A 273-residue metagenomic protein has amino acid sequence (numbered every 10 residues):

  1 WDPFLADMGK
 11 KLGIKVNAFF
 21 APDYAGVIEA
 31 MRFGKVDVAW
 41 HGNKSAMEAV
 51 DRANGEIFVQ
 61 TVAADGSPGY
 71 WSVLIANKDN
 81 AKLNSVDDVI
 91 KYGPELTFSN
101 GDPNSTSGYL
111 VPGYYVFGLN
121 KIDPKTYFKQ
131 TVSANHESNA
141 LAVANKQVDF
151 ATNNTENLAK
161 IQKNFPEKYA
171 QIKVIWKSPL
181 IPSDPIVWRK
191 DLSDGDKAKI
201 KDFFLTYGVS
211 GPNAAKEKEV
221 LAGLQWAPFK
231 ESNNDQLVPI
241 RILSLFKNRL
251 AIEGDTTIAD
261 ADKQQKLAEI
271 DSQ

Functional and structural regions predicted by a protein language model:
W1-K11, A21, K44, A63-N145: Bilobed "Venus flytrap"/periplasmic-binding protein-like clamshell domains and structurally analogous long
W1-M47: Extracytoplasmic small-molecule ligand-binding "clamshell" domains of the periplasmic binding protein/Venus flytrap
P3, D196-Q273: An extracytoplasmic/periplasmic, membrane-proximal ligand-sensing/linker region
A21, H41, Q60, T152-N153: Short beta-strand and adjacent tight-turn residues that come in two discontinuous sequence segments and form the edges
M31-R32, V143-A144, I186: Hydrophobic residues within well-ordered alpha-helices
D37-V38, I57, D149-F150: Short, Asp-centered acidic motifs that coordinate Mg2+ and/or phosphate in catalytic or ligand-binding sites
N43-N54, F117-G118, A142-N145, D149-Y169 (+1 more regions): A ligand-binding cleft/hinge motif common to bilobed small-molecule-binding domains
V59, A63-V73, P166-K201, K218-N234: Periplasmic-binding protein-like
